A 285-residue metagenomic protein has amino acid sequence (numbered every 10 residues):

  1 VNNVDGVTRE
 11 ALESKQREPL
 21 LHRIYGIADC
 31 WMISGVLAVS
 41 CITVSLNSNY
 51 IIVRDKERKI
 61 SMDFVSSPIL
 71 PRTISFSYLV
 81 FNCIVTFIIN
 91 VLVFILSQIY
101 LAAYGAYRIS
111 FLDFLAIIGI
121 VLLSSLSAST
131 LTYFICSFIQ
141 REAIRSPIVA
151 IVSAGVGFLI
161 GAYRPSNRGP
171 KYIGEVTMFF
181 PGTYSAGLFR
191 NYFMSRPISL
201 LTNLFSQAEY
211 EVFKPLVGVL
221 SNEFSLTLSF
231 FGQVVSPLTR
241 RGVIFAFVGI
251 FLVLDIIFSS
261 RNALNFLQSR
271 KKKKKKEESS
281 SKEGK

Functional and structural regions predicted by a protein language model:
V1-A28, S260-F266, K282-K285: Hydrophobic alpha-helical transmembrane segments
A28-I51: Long, hydrophobic alpha-helical segments
V36, D55, Y78-L79, I117-V121 (+3 more regions): Residue-level recognition of transmembrane alpha-helices in multi-pass small-molecule transporters/permeases
S45-I69: Transmembrane helix boundary and interhelical loop/hinge segments in multi-pass membrane proteins
I60-S61, I74-I84: Short hydrophobic alpha-helical segments within the ABC transporter permease transmembrane module
M62-S66, Q140, M178, N191: Short amphipathic alpha-helical coupling elements at transmembrane boundaries
P71, F81-Y163, R241, G249-I256: Alpha-helical transmembrane segments and their short interhelical loops
N191-R270: Alpha-helical transmembrane segments of multi-pass membrane transporters/translocases
